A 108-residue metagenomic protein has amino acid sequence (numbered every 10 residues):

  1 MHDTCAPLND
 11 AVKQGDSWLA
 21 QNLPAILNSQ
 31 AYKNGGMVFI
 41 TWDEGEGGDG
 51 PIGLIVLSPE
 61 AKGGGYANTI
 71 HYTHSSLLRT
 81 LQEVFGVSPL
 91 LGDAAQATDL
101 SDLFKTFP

Functional and structural regions predicted by a protein language model:
M1-P108: N-terminal pro-sequences and low-complexity stem/linker regions of secreted or lumenal proteins
